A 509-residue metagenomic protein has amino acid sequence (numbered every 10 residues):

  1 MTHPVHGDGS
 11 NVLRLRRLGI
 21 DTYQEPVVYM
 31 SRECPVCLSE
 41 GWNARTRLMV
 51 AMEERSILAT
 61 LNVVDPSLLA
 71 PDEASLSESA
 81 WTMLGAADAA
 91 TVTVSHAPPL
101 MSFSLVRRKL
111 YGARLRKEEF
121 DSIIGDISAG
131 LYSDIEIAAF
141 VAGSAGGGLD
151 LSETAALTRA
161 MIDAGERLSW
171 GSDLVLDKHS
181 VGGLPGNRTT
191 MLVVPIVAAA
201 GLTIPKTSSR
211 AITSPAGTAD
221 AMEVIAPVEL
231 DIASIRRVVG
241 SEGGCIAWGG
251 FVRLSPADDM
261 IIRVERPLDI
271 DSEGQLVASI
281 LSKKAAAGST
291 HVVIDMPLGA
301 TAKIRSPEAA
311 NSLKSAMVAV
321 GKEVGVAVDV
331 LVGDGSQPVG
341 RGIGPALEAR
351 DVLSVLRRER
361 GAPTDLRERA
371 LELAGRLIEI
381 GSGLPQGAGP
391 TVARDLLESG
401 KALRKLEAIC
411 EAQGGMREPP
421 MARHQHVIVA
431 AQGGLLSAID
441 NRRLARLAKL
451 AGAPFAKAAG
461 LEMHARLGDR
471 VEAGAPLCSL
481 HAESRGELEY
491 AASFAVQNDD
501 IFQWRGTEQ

Functional and structural regions predicted by a protein language model:
M1-Y111: Long, compositionally biased stretches
R47, E73, T91-V92, A139 (+11 more regions): Structural motif
A97-P185, I225, K405-I409, Q509: Acidic, glycine/proline-rich low-complexity segments that act as flexible tails and inter-domain linkers
R114-K117, S122, I127, L168-S169 (+4 more regions): Well-ordered secondary-structure scaffolds
V141-A145, K178-H179, T218-A221, P256-R266 (+3 more regions): Active-site-proximal beta-alpha loop/turn segments in soluble metabolic enzymes
L174-A198, L202-S214: Glycine/serine-rich anion-binding loops at beta->alpha junctions that coordinate negatively charged ligand groups
A221-C245, S315-G321, G325: A glycine-rich helix N-cap at a beta->alpha junction
E242-H291: Phosphate/diphosphate-binding glycine-rich loops and adjacent basic-rich segments that engage nucleotide
